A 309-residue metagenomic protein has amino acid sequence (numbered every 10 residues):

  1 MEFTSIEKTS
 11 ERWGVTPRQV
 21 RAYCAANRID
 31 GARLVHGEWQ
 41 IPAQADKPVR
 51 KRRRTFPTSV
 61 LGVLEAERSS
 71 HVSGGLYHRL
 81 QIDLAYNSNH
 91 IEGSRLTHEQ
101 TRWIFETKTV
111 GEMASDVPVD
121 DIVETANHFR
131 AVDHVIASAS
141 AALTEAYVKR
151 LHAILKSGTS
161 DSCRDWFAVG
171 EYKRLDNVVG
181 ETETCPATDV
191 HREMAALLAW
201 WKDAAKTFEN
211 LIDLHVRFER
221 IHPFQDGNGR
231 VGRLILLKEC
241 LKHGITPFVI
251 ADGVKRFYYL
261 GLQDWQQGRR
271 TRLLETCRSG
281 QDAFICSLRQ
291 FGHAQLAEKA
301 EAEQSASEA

Functional and structural regions predicted by a protein language model:
M1-W13, P17-R28, L34, Q40-A309: FIC/Doc superfamily catalytic core
